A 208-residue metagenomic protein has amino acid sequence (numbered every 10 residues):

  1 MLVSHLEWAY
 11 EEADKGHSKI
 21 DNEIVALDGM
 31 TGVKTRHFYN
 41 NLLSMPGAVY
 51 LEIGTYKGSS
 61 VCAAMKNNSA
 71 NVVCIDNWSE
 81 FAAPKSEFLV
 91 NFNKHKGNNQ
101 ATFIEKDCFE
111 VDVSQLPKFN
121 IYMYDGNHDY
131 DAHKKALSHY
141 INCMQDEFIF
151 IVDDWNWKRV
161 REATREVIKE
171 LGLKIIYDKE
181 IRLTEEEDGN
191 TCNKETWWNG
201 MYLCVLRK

Functional and structural regions predicted by a protein language model:
M1-V25: Rossmann-like AdoMet
E23, D28, T35-K208: S-adenosylmethionine/decaboxylated-SAM
